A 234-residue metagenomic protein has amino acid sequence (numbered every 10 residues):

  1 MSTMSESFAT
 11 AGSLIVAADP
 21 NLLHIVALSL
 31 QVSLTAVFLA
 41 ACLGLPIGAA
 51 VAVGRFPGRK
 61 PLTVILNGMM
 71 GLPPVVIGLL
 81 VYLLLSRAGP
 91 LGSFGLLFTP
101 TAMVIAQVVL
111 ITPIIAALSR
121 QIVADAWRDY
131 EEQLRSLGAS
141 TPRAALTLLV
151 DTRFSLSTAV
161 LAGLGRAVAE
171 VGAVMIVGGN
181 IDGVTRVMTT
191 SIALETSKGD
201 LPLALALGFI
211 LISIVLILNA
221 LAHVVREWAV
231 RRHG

Functional and structural regions predicted by a protein language model:
M1-V37, V53-R59, L148, S197-P202: Periplasmic/extracellular loop-to-transmembrane helix junction in inner-membrane transport proteins
E6-S13, P20, I77-V108, G178-I181: Membrane-interfacial helix termini and adjacent extracytoplasmic/periplasmic loops of multi-pass transporters
I15-N21, I176-L216, A220-L221: Interhelical loop and adjacent transmembrane-helix boundary motif in polytopic membrane transport permeases
A27-T35, M69, P142, L146-T158 (+1 more regions): Alpha-helical transmembrane segments of multi-pass membrane proteins
S33, V37-A49, V75, L79 (+7 more regions): Hydrophobic positions within alpha-helical transmembrane segments of bacterial inner-membrane proteins
T35-L66, T141, L148, N219-E227: Transmembrane-helix boundary motif in ABC transporter permease subunits
I114-E131, R135-G138, P142-T147, L205-G234: C-terminal transmembrane helix and the adjacent membrane-cytosol boundary/short C-terminal tail of inner/organellar
L118-S119, V123, T141-A173: Transmembrane alpha-helices
